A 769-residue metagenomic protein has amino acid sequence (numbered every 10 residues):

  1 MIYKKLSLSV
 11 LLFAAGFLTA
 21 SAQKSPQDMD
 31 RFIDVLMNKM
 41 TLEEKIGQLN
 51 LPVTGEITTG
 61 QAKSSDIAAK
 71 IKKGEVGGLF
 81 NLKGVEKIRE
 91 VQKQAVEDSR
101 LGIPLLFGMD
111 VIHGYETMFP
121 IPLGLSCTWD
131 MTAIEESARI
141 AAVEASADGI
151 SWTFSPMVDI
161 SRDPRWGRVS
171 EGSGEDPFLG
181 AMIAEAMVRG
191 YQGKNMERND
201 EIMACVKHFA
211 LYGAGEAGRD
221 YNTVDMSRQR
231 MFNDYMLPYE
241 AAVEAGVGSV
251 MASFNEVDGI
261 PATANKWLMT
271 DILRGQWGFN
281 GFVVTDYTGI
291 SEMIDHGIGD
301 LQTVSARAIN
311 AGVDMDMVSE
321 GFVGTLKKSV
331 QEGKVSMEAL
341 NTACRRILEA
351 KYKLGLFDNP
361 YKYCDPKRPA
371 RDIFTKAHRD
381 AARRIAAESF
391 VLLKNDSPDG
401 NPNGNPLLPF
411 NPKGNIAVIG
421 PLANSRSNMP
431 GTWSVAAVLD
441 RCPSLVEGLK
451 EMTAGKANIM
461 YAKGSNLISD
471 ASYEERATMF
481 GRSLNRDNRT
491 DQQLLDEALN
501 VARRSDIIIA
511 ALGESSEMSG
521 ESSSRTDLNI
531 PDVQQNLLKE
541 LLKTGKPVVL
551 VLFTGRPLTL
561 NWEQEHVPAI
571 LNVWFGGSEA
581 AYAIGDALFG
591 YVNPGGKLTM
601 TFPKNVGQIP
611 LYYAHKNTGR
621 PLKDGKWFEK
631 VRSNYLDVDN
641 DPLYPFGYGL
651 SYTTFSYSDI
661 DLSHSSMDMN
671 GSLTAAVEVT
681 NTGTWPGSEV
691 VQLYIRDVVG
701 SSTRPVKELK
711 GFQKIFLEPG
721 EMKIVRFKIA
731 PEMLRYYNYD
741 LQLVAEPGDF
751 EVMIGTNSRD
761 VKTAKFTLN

Functional and structural regions predicted by a protein language model:
M1-S25: Bacterial Sec-dependent N-terminal signal peptides
L18-R735, P747-S758, T767-N769: Glycoside hydrolase catalytic-domain context in secreted enzymes
Y739-D740: Flexible, membrane-facing loop/turn or short amphipathic-helix motifs that contact lipid bilayers or gate lipid-binding
L743-A745: Surface-exposed, short loops/turns at beta-strand junctions within beta-sandwich domains
T763-A764: C-terminal effector modules
